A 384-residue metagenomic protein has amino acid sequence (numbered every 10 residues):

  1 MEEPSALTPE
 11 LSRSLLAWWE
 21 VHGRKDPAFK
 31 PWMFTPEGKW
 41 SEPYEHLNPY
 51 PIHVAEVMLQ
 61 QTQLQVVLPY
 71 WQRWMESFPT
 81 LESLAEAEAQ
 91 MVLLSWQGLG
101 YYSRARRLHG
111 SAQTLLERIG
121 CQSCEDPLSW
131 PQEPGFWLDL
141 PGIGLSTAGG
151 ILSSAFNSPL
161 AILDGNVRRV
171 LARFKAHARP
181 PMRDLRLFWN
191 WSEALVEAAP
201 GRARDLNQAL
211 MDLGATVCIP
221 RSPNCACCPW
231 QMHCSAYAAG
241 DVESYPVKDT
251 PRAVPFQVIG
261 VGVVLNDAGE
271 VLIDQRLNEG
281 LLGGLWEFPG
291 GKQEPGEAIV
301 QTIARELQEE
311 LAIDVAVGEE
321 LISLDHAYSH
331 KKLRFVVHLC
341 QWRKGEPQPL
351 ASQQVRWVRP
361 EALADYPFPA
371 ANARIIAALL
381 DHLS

Functional and structural regions predicted by a protein language model:
P9-H22, L265: Thiotemplate assembly-line natural product biosynthesis machinery
W18-H22, D26-A226, W230-A239: Catalytic cores of DNA base-excision repair glycosylases
F34-T35, T250-P251, L321-A327: Short, solvent-exposed loop/turn elements at beta->coil junctions and helix N-caps that rim active or binding pockets
P223, C227-G260, A327, R334 (+1 more regions): Acidic, metal-coordinating catalytic segment for phosphate/diphosphate chemistry, firing primarily on the Nudix
Q231, D241-E287, A316: N-terminal strand-loop-strand
F288-I322: The catalytic Nudix box helix
L324-E346: Phosphate/ribose-recognition catalytic cores of enzymes acting on nucleotide-derived substrates
L339-H382: NUDIX/MutT-family hydrolases
